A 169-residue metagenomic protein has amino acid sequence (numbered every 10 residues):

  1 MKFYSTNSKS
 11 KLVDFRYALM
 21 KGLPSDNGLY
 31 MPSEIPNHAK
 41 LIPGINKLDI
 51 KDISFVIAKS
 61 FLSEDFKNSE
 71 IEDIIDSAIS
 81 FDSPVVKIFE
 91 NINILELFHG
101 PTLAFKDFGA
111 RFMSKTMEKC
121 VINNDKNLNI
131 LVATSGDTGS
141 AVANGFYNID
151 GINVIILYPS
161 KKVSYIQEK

Functional and structural regions predicted by a protein language model:
M1-K169: PLP-dependent amino-acid enzyme catalytic core
